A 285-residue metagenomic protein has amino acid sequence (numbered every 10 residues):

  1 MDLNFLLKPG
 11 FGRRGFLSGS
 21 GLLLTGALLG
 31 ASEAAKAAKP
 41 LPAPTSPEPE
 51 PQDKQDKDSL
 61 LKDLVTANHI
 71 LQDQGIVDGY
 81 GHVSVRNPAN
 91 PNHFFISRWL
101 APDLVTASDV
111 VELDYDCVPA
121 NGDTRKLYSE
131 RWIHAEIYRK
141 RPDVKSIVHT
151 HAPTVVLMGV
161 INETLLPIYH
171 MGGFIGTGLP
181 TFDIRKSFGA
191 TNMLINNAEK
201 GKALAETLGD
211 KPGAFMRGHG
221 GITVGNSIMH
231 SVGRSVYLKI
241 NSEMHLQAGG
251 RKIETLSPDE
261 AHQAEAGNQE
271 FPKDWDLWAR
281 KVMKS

Functional and structural regions predicted by a protein language model:
M1-F11, T25: N-terminal secretory signal peptides
P9-G19: Bacterial N-terminal signal peptides that target proteins for export
F11-G12, A34, S84: Intrinsically disordered, low-complexity sequence elements enriched in Ser/Thr/Gly/Pro
S18-G26, A38-S285: Glycine-rich flexible loops
A31-A37: Boundary at the C-terminal end of the N-terminal hydrophobic targeting segment
